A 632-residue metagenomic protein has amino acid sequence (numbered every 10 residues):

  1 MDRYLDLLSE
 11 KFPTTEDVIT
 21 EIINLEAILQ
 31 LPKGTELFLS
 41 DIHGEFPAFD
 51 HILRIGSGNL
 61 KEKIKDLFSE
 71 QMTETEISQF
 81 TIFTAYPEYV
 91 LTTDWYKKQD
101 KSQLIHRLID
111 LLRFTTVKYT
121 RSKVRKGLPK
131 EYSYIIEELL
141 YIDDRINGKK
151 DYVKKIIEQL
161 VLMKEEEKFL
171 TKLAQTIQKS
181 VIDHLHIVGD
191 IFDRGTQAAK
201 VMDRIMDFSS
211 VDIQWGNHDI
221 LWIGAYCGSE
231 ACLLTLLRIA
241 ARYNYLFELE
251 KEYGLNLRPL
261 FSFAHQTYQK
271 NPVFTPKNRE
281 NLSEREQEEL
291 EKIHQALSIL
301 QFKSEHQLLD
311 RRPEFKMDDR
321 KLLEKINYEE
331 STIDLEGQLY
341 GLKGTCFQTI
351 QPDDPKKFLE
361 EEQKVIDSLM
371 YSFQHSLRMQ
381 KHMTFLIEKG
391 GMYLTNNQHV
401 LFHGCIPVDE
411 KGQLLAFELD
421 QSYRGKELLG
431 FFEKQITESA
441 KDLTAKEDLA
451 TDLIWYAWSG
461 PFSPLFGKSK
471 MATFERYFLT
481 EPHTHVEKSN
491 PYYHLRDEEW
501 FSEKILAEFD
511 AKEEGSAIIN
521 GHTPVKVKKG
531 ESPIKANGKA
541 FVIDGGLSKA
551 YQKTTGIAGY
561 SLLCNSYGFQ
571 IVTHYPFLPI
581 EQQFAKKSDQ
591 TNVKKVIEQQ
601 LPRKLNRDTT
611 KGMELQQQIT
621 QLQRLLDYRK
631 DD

Functional and structural regions predicted by a protein language model:
M1-D632: Feature recognizes metal-dependent phosphohydrolase scaffolds
